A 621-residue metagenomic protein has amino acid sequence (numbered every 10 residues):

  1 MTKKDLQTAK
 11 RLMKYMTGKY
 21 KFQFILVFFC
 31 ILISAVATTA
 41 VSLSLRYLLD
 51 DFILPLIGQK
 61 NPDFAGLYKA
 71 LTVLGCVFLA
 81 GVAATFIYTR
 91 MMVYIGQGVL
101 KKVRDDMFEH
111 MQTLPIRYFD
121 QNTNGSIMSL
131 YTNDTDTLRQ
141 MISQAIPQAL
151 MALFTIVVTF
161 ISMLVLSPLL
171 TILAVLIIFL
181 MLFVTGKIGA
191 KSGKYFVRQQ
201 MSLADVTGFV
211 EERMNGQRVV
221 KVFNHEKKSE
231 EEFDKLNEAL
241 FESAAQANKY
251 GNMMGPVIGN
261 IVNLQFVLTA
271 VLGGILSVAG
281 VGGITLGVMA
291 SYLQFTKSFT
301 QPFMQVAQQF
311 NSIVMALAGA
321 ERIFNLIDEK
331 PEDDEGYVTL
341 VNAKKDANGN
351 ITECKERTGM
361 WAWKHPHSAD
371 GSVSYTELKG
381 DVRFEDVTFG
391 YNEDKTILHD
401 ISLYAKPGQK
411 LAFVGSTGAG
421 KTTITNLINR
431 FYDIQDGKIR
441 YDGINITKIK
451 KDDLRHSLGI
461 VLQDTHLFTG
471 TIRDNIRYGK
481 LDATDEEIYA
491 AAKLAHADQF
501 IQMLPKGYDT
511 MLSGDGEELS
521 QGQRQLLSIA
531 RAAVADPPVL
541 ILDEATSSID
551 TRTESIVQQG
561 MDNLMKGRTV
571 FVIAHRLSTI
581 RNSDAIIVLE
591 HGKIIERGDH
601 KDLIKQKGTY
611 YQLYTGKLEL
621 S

Functional and structural regions predicted by a protein language model:
M1-T38, I53-V73, Y88-M92, G96 (+9 more regions): Membrane-integrated ABC transporters
M16, M92-V93, H110-V157, N215: Juxtamembrane loop-to-helix connectors within ABC transporter transmembrane domains
G18-K21, I116-R117, T135-I142, I146 (+7 more regions): An intracellular "coupling" helix at the cytosolic face of ABC transporter transmembrane type-1 domains
K19, Q23-S34, Q144-R198, T269-I284 (+1 more regions): Transmembrane helices of ABC transporter permease
F22-Y47, A70, L74, Y88-V93 (+4 more regions): Alpha-helical segments in transporter systems
P55, S162-L176, Q246, Y250-E321 (+2 more regions): Helix-loop-helix
K60, A343-S621: ABC-type nucleotide-binding domain
M107, M111, V220, I323 (+1 more regions): Helix-loop junctions and hydrophobic alpha-helical segments within the transmembrane domains of large membrane
